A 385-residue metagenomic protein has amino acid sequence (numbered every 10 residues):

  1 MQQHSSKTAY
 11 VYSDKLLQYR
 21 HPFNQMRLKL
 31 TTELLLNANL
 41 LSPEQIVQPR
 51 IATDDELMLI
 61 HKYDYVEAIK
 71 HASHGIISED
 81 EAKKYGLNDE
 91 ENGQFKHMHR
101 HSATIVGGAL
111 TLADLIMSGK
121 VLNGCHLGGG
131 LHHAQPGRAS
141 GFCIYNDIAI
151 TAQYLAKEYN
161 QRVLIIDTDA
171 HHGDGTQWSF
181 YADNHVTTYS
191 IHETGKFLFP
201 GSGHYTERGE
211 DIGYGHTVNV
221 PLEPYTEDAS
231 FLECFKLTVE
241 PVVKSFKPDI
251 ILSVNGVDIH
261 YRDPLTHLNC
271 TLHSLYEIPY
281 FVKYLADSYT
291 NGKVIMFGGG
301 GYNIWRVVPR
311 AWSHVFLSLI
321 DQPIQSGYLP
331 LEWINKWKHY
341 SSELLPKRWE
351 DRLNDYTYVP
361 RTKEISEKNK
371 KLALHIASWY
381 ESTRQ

Functional and structural regions predicted by a protein language model:
M1-H61: N-terminal low-complexity, Ser/Thr- and acidic-residue-enriched intrinsically disordered segments
Q2-V11, L17, I69-A72, I76-Q385: A general "terminal functional-core" signal
D55-L59, Y63-I77: N-terminal entrance/gating region of PLP-dependent enzymes' catalytic architecture
